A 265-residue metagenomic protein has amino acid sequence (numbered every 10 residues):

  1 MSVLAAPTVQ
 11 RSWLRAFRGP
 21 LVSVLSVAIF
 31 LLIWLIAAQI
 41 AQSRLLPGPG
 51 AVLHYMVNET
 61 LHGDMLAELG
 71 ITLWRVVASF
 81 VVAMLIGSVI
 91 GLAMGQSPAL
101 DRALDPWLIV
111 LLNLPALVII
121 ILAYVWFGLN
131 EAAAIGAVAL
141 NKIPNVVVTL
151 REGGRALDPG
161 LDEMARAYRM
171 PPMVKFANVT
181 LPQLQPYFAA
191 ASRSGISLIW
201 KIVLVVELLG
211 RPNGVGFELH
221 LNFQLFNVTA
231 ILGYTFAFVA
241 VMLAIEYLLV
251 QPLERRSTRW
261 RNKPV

Functional and structural regions predicted by a protein language model:
M1-A28, Y247-V265: Transmembrane alpha-helical segments of polytopic membrane transport and secretion proteins
T8-W13, I40-V81: Periplasmic/extracellular loop-to-transmembrane helix junction in inner-membrane transport proteins
M65-L69, L73, A103-V110, L150 (+7 more regions): Hydrophobic alpha-helical elements at and bordering transmembrane segments of multi-pass membrane proteins
S79-L108: Transmembrane-helix boundary motif in ABC transporter permease subunits
I109-N145, E152-G153: Generic hydrophobic transmembrane alpha-helix motif, especially the helices
G136-L140, P172-V206, T229, G233 (+1 more regions): Transmembrane alpha-helices
N145-A191: Short cytoplasmic-facing helical segments at TM-TM junctions of multi-pass membrane proteins
V215-L253: Hydrophobic alpha-helical transmembrane segments of polytopic membrane proteins
